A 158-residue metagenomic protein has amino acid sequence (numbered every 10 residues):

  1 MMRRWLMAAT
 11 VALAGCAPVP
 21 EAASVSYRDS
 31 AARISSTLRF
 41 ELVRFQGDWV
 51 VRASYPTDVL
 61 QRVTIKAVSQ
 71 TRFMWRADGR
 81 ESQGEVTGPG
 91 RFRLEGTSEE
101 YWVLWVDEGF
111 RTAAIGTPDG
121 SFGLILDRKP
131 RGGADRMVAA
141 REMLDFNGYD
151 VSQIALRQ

Functional and structural regions predicted by a protein language model:
M1-A14: Sec-dependent bacterial lipoprotein signal peptides
C16-Q158: A beta-rich soluble binding module of mature secreted/lumenal proteins
